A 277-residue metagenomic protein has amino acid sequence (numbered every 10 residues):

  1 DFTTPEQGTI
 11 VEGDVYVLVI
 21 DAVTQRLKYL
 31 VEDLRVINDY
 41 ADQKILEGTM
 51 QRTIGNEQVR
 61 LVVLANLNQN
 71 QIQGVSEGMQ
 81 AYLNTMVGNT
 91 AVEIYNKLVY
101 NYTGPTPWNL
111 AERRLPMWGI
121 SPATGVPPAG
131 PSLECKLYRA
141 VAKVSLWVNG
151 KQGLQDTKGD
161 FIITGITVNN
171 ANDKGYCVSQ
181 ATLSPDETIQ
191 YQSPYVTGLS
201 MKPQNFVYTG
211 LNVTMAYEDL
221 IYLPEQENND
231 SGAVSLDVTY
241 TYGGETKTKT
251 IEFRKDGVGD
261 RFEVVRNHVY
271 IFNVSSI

Functional and structural regions predicted by a protein language model:
F2-L83, T124-P128, K143-R266: Tryptophan-paired
A81-K143, W147-K151, D256-I277: Extracellular beta-sheet/turn segments enriched in Thr/Pro/Gly and aliphatic residues
